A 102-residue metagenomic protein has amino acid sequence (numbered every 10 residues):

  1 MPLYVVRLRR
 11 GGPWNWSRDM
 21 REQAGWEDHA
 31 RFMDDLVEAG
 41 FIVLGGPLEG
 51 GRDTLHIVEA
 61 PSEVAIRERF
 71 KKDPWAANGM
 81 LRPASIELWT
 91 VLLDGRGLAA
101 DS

Functional and structural regions predicted by a protein language model:
M1-S102: Conserved, structured core segments of small domains
